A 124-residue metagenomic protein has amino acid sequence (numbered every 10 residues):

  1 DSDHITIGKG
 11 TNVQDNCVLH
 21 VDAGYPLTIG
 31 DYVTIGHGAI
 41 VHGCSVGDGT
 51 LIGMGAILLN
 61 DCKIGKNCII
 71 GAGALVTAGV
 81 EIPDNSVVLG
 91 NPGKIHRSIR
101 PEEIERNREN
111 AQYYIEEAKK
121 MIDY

Functional and structural regions predicted by a protein language model:
D1, V21, G43: Conserved strand-loop elements at the edges of beta-sheets that form or border functional pockets
D1-S2, T77: Short, flexible, glycine/charge-rich loop motifs used to bind or transfer phosphoryl groups or to couple energy/partner
I7-G10, S86: Beta-solenoid repeat scaffold
T11-V13, D31: Extended, compositionally biased low-complexity polar/Lys-Gly-rich tracts and adjacent boundary/linker regions are
Q14-V21: A short mixed-secondary-structure module that forms the rim of ligand-binding clefts
N16, L27-I29, G36-H37, H42-Y124: Glycine-rich hexapeptide-repeat left-handed beta-helix
